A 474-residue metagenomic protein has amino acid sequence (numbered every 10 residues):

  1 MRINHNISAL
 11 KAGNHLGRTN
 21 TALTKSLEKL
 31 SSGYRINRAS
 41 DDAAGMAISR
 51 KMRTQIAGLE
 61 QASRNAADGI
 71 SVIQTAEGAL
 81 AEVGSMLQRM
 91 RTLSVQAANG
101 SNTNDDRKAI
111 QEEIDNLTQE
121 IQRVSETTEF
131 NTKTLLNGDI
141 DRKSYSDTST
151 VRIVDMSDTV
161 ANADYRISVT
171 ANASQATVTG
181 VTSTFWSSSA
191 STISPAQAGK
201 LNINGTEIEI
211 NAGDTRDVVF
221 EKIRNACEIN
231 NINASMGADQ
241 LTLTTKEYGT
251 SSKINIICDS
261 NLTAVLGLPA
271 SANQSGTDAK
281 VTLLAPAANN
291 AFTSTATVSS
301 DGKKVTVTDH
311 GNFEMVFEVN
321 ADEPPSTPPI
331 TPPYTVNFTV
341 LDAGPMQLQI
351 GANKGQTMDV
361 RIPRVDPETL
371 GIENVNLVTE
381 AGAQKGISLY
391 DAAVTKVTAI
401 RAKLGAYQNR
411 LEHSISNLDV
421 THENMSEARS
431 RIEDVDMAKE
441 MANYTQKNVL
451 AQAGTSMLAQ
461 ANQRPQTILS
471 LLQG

Functional and structural regions predicted by a protein language model:
M1-G474: Primary detection of the long, small/polar-rich alpha-helical "axial" segments characteristic of bacterial flagellar
